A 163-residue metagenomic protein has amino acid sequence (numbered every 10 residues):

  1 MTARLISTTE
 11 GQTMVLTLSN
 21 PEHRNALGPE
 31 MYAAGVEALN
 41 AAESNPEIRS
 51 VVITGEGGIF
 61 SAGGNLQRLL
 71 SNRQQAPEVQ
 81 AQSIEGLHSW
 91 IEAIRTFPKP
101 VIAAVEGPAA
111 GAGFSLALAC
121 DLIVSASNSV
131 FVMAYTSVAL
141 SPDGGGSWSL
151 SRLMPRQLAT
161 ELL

Functional and structural regions predicted by a protein language model:
M1-E56, E92: Conserved CoA-thioester-binding segment of acyl-CoA-metabolizing enzymes
R4, G55-A93, A109, S137-A139: Glycine- (often His-adjacent) and acidic-residue-rich active-site loop that binds/positions the CoA thioester
L16, N20, G35, I53 (+4 more regions): Terminal peptide-recognition signature
E22, E30-M31, N65-L69, L116-A119 (+2 more regions): Short, glycine/charged-enriched secondary-structure capping and boundary segments
M31-A34, S83-G86, L116: Hydrophobic alpha-helical membrane-association signature
N45, N72, F97-P98: Acidic-histidine catalytic/liganding microenvironments
E92-L163: Crotonase-fold acyl-CoA enzyme core
